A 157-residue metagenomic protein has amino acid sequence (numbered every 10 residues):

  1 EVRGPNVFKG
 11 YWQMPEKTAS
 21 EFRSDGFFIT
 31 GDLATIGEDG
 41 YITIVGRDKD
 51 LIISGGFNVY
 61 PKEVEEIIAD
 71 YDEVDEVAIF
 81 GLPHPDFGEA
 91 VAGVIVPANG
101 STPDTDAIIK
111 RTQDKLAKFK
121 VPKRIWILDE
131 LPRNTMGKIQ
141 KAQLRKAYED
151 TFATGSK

Functional and structural regions predicted by a protein language model:
G4, K9-G10, K17-S20, D25 (+4 more regions): AMP-binding/adenylate-forming catalytic core of the ANL superfamily
I125-L128: General small-molecule cofactor/ligand-binding pocket signal
A147-K157: Acidic/polar alpha-helix N-cap and adjacent early helical turns within long charge-rich amphipathic helices/linkers
